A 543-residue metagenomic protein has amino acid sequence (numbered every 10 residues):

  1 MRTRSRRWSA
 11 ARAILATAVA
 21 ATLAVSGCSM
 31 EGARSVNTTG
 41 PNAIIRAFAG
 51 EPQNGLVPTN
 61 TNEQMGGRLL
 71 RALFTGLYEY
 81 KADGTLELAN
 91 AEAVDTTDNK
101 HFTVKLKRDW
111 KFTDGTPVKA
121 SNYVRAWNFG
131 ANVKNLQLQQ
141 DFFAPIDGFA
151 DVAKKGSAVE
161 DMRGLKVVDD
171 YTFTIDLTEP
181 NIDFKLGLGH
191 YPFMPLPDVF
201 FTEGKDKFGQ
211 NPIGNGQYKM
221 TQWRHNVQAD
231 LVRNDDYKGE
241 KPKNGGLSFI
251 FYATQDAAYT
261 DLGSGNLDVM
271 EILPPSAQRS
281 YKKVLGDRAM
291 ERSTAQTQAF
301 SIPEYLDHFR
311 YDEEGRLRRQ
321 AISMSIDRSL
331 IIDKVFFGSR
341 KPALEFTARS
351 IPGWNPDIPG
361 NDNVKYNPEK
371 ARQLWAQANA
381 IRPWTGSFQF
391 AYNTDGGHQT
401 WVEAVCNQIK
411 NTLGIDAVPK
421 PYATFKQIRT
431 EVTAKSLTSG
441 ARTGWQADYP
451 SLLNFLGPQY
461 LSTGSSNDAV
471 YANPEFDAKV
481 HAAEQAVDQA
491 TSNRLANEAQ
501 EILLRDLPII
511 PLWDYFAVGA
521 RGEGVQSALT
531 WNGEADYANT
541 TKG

Functional and structural regions predicted by a protein language model:
F48-D98, I213: N-terminal lobe/hinge region of extracytoplasmic solute-binding protein
D95, N122, A131, N135-D198: Surface-exposed binding/hinge segments that line and control ligand-binding clefts or catalytic entry sites
K119-N128, D170-D176, G216-Q217, N244-G246 (+3 more regions): Alpha-helical secondary-structure segments
K166, I332, D416-I428, A434 (+2 more regions): Extracytoplasmic/peripheral linker and loop segments enriched in polar/acidic and small residues with frequent Thr/Pro
L177-P242, G246: Gly/Pro-rich hinge or "lid" segments in bacterial periplasmic/extracellular proteins
T221-V232, S248-H308: Extracellular/periplasmic solute-recognition and catalytic clefts
K341-A378, D395-T400: Structural transition elements
G519-G543: Long beta-strand-rich cores associated with HINT superfamily self-processing modules
